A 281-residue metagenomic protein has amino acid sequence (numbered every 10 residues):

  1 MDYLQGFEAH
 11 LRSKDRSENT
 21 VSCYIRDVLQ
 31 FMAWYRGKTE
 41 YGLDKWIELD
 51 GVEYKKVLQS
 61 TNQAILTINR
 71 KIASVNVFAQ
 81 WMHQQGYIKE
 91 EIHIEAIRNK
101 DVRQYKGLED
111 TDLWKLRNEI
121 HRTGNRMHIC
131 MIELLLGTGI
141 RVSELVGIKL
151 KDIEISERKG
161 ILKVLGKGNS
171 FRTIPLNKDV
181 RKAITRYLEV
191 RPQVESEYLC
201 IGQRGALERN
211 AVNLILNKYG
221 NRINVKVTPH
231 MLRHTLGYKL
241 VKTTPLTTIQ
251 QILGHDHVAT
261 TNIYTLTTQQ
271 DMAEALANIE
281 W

Functional and structural regions predicted by a protein language model:
M1-W281: Conserved catalytic core of the tyrosine transesterase superfamily
